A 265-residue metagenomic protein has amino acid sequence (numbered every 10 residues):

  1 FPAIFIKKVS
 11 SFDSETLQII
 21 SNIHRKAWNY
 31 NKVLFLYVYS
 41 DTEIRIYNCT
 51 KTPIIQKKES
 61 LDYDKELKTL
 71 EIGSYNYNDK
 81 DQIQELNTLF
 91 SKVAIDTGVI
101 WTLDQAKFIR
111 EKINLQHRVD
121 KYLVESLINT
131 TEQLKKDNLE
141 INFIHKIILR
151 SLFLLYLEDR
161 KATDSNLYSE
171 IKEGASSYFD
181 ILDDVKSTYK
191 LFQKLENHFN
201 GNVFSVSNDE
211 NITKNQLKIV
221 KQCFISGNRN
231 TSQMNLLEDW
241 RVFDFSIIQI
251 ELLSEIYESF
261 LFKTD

Functional and structural regions predicted by a protein language model:
F1-Q82: Nucleic acid-processing catalytic cores of prokaryotic defense/repair systems
S74-D265: Preference for the N-terminal adenyl/adenosyl cofactor-binding alpha/beta module
